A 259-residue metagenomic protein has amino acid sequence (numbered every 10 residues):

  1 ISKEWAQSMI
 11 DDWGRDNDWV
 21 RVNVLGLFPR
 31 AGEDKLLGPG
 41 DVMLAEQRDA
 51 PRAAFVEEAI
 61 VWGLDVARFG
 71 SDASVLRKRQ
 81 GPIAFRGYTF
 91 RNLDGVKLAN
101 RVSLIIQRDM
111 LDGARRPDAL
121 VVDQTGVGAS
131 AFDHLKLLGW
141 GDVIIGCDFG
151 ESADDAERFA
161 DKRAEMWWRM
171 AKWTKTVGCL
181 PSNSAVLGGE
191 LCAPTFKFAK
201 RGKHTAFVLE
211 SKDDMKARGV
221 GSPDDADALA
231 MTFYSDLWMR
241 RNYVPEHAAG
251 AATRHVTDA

Functional and structural regions predicted by a protein language model:
I1-L64, K78, K200-H204: ATPase catalytic-site recognition across NTP-hydrolyzing enzymes
V24, M170, A228: A residue-level signal for conserved active-site and pocket-lining positions in enzyme catalytic cores
F28, R68, Q124-G126: Short, flexible loop/turn elements at secondary-structure junctions
E57, R68-V75: Short, flexible loop/turn motifs enriched in small residues
G63, A185-H247: Charge-patterned, long linear interaction tracts outside catalytic cores
V66-F69, G95: A general structural motif
S74-K78, L229: Short beta-strand scaffold segments in enzyme catalytic cores
R77-F207, E246-A259: Mg2+-dependent endonuclease catalytic cores in nucleic-acid-processing enzymes, primarily RNase H-like
